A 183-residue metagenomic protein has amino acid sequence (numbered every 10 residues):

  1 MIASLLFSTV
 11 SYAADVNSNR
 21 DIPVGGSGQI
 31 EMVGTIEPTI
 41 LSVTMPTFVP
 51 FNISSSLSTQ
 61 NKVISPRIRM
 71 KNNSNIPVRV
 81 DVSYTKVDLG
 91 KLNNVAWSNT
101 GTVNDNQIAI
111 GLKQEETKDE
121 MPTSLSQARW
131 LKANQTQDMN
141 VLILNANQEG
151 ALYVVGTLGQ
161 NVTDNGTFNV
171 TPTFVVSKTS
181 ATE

Functional and structural regions predicted by a protein language model:
M1-A14: Sec-dependent N-terminal signal peptides of Gram-positive bacterial secreted proteins and lipoproteins
Y12-P66, S74, Q160-E183: Short, polar/proline-rich extracytoplasmic segments that appear immediately after membrane translocation
A14-P23, P50-R129: Surface-exposed interaction patch
E31, K118-Q137, L142: N-terminal secretion-targeting helices of virulence/extracellular proteins, encompassing both classical Sec signal
M32, N94, D105, E115 (+3 more regions): Intrinsically disordered, low-complexity, compositionally biased regions/tails
F48-V49, S83-D88, A151-G159: Generic short beta-strand segments
R67-R69, R79-D81, A151-V155, T171-T173: Beta-strand secondary-structure signal
A133-D164: Low-complexity, intrinsically disordered segments enriched in Ser/Thr together with acidic residues
